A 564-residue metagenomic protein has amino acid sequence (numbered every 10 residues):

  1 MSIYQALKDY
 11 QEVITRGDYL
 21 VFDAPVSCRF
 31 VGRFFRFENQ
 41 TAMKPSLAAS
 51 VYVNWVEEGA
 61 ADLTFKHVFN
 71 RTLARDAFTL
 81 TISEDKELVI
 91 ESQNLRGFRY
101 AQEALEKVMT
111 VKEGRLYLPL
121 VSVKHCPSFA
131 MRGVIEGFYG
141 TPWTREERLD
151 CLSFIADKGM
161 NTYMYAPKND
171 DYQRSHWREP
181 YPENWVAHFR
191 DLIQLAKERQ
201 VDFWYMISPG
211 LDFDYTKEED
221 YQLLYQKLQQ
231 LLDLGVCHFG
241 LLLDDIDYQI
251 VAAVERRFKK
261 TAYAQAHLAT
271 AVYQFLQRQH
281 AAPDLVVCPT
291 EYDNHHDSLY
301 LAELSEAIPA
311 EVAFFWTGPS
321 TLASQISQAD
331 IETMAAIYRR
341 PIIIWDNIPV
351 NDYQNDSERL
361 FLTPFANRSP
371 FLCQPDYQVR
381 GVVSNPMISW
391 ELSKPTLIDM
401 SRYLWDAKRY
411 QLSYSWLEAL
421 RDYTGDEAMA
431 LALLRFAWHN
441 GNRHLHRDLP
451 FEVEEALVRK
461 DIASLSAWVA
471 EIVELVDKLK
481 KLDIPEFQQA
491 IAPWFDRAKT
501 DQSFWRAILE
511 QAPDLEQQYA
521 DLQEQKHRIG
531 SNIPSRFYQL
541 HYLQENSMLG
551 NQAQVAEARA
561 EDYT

Functional and structural regions predicted by a protein language model:
M1-D85, R115-V123: Acidic, contiguous N-terminal accessory segments
S2-F22, C126-P142, E147-M160: Boundary/entry segment of secreted carbohydrate-active catalytic domains
Y4-Q11, D76-A77, W405, R409-T564: C-terminal functional modules
R29-E38, N54-G59, E91-Q93, G137-Y139 (+4 more regions): Structural motif
D76, G97, A101-M131, T141-P142: N-terminal carbohydrate-binding accessory modules
I82, K124-S128, C373-D376: Short glycine/proline-enriched loop/turn "hinge" motifs that connect secondary-structure elements and lie
T110-E113, S175, C237, Q249-Q411: Catalytic-core regions of glycoside hydrolase
I135-F315: Aromatic-lined carbohydrate-binding surfaces of glycoside hydrolases
